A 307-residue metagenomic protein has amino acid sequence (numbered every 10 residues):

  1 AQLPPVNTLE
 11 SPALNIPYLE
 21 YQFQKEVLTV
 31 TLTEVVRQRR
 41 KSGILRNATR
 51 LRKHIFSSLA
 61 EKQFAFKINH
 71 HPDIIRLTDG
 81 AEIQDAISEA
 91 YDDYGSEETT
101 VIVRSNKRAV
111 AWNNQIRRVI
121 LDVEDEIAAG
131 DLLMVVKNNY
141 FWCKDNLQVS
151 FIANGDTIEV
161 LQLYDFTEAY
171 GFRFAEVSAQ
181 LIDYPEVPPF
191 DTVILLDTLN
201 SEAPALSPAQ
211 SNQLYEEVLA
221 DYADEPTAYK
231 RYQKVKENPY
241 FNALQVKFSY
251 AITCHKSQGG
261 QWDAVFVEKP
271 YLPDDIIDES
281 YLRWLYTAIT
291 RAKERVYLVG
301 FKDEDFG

Functional and structural regions predicted by a protein language model:
Q2-L161, D165-L206: Conserved helicase motor core of P-loop NTPases
A169-G307: C-terminal accessory regions
